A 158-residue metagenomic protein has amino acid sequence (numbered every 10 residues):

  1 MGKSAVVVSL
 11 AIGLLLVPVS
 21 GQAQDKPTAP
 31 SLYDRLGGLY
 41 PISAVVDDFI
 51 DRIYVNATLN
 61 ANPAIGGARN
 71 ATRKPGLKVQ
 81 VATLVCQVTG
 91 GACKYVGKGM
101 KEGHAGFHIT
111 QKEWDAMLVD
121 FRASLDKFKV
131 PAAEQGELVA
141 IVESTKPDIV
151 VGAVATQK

Functional and structural regions predicted by a protein language model:
M1-S4: Positively charged n-region of N-terminal signal peptides that target proteins for export
V7-P18: Bacterial N-terminal signal peptides
A23-K158: Core of compact, soluble alpha-helical bundle domains
